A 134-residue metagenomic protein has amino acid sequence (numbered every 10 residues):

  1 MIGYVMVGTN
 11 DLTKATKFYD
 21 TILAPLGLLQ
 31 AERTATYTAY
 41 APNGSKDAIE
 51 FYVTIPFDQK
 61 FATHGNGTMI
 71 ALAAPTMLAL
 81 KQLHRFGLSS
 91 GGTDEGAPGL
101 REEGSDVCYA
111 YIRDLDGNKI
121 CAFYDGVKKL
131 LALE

Functional and structural regions predicted by a protein language model:
M1, T63-G67, G104: Short glycine-enriched loop/turn motifs at secondary-structure junctions
M1-T16, I70, G126-E134: N-terminal beta-strand motif that seeds the catalytic metal site of vicinal oxygen chelate
V7-E50: Core segments of cupin and vicinal oxygen chelate
T9, A31-E32, Y37-Y40, T63-G67 (+2 more regions): A structural feature recognizing the 12-helix transmembrane core of secondary solute carriers
N10-K14, A71-D116: Vicinal oxygen chelate
I22, L28-A35, F51, D58-K60 (+5 more regions): Long, contiguous binding/interaction regions
Y40-K46, I112-L115, D125: Active-site beta-strand termini and strand-to-loop segments that position acidic
A41-Q82, S89: Long, continuous compositionally biased terminal/linker segments
